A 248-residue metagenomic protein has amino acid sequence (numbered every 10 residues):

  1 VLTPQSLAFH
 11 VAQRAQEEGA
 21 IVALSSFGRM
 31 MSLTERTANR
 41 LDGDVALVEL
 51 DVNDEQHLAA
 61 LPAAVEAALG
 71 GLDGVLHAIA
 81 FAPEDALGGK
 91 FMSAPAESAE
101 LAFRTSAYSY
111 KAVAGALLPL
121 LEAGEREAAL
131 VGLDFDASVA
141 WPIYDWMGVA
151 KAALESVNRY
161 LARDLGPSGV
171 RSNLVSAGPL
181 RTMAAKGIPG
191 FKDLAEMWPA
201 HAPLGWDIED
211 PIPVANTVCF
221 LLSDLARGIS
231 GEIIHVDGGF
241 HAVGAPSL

Functional and structural regions predicted by a protein language model:
V1-A12, A80-A116, E122-P167, P179-T182 (+1 more regions): Catalytic loop of short-chain dehydrogenase/reductase
V1-S98, G187-D193: Short-chain dehydrogenase/reductase
A15, L165, L221: Aromatic pocket-lining residues of Rossmann-like dinucleotide-binding sites
E18, A123-G124, P167-V170, D224-L225: Short coil/turn segments at alpha/beta junctions that flank glycine-rich nucleotide-binding fingerprints
P62, Y110, A114, N158-R159 (+2 more regions): Short-chain dehydrogenase/reductase
L76, V131, S172-V175, A185 (+2 more regions): Hydrophobic structural elements of the Rossmann-like NAD(P)H-binding subdomain that define the short-chain
Y108, L174, D193-I229, I234-G238: C-terminal helical subdomain
P167, A177-P203, V243-L248: A glycine/serine/threonine-rich, flexible loop-to-helix segment that serves as the NAD(P) cofactor-binding "lid"
